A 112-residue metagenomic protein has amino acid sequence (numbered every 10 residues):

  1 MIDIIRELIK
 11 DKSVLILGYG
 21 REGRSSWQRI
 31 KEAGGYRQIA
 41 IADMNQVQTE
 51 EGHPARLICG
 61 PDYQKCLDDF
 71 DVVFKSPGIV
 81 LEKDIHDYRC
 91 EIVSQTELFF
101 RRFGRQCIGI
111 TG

Functional and structural regions predicted by a protein language model:
M1-T111: Short, basic phosphate-binding NTP loop
